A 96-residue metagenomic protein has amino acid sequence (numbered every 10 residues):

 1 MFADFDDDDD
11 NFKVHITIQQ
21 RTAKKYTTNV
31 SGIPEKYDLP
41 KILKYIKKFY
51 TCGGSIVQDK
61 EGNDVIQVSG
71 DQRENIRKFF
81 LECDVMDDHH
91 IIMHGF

Functional and structural regions predicted by a protein language model:
M1-G62, E74, K78-F96: Long, charged, low-complexity intrinsically disordered regions
D64-S69: A generic structural motif
